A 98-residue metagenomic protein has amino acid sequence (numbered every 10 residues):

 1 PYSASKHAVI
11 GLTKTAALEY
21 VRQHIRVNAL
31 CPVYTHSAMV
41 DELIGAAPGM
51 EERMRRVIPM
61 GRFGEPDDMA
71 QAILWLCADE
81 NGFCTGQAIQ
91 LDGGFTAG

Functional and structural regions predicted by a protein language model:
S5, T13: Active-site helix of classical SDR
K6, A70: Conserved catalytic core of two-component sensor histidine kinases
V21, R26, C84-G86: Short, small/polar-rich loop/turn modules that mediate ligand/substrate recognition or access, typified
R22, Y34-V57: A glycine/serine/threonine-rich, flexible loop-to-helix segment that serves as the NAD(P) cofactor-binding "lid"
R26-H36, C77, Q90-D92: Conserved SDR Rossmann-fold cofactor-binding beta-strand/turn motif
I58-M69, E80: A conserved structural motif in NAD(P)-dependent oxidoreductases
L74, T85-G98: Short C-terminal tail/terminal secondary-structure segment of NAD(P)H-dependent dehydrogenase/reductase domains
